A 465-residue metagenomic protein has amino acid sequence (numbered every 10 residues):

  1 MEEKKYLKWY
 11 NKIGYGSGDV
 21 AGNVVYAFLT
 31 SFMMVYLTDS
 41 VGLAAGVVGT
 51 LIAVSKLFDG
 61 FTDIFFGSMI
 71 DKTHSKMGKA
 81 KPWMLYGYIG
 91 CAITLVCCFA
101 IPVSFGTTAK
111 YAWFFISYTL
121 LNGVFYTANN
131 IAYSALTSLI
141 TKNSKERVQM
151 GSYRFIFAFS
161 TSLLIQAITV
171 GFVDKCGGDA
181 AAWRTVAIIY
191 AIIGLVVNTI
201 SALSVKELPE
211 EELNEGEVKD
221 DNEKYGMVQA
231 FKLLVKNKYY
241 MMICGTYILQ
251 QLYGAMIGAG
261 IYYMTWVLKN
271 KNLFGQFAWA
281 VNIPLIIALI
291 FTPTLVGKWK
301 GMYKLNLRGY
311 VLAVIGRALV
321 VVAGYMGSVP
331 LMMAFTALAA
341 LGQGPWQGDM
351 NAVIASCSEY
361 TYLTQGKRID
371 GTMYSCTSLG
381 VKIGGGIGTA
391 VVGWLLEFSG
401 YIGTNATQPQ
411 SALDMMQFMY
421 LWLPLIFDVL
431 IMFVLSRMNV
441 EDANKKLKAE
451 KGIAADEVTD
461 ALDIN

Functional and structural regions predicted by a protein language model:
E2-N465: Membrane-embedded alpha-helical bundles of multi-pass transporters/translocases, especially carrier/permease families
